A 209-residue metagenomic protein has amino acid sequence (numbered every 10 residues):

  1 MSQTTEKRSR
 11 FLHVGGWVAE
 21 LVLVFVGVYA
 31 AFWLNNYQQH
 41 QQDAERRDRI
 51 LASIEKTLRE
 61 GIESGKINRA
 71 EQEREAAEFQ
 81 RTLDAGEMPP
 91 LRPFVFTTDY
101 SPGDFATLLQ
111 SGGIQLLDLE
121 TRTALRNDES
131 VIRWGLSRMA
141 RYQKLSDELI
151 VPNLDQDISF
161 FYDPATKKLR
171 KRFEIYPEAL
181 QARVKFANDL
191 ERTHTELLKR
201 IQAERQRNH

Functional and structural regions predicted by a protein language model:
M1-G15, Y29, N36-H209: Long, hydrophobic alpha-helical segments that serve as membrane-spanning/inserting helices
V18-F32: Hydrophobic membrane-insertion alpha-helices, especially the h-region of bacterial N-terminal signal peptides
